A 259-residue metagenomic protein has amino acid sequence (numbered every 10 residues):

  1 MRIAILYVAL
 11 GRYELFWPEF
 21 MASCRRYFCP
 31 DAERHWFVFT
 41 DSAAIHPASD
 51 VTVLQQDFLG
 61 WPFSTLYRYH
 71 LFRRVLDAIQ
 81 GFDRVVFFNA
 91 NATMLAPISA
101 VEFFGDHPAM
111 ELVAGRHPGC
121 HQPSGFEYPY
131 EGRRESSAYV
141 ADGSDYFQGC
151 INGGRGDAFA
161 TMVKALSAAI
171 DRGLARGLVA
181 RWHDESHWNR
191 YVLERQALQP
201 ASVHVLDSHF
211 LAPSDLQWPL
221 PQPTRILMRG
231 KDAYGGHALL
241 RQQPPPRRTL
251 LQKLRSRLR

Functional and structural regions predicted by a protein language model:
M1-Y67, R74-G81, G235, L250-R259: N-terminal anchoring/stem segment of glycosyltransferases
L10-R12, A43-A44, F58-L59, A92-M94 (+5 more regions): Short, solvent-exposed loop/turn segments at secondary-structure junctions
A48-L59, Y69, E102-L112, P223-I226: Active-site regions of enzymes building and remodeling cell-envelope glycoconjugates
Q56-F88, A96, R181-V192: A conserved donor-nucleotide-binding helix/loop in the catalytic core of Leloir-type glycosyltransferases
T93-R133: Conserved donor-nucleotide/metal-binding helix-loop-beta segment in metal-dependent transferases, i.e., the alpha-helix
Y128-S144: Short, flexible, basic/aromatic active-site loop/helix in glycosyltransferases
A141-K231: Catalytic core and acceptor-binding pocket of nucleotide-sugar-dependent glycosyltransferases
T224-R259: Long, low-complexity C-terminal extensions of enzymes
